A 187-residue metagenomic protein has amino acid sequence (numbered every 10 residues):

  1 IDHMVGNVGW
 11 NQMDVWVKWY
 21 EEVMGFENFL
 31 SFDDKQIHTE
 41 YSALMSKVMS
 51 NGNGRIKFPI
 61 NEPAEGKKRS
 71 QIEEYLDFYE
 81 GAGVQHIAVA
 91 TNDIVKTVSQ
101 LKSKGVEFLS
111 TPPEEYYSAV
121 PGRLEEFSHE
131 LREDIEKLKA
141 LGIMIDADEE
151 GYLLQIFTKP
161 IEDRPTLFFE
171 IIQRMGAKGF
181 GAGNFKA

Functional and structural regions predicted by a protein language model:
I1-F29, H38-A187: Glyoxalase I/VOC metalloenzyme domain signal
D33: Active-site and NAD+-binding cores of ADP-ribose-processing enzymes
